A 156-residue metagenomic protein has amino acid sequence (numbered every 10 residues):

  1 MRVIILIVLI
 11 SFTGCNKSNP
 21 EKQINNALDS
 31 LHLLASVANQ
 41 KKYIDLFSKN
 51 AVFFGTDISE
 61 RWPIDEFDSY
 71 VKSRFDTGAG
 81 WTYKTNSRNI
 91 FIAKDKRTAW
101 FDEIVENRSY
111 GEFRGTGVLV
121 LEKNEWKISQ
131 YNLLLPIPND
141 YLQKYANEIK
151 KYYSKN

Functional and structural regions predicted by a protein language model:
V3-T13: Sec-dependent N-terminal signal peptides
S11-K41, D45, R97, N147-N156: Short, low-complexity N-terminal intrinsically disordered segments enriched in polar/charged residues
L31, K42-I44, A51, F67 (+2 more regions): Hydrophobic pocket/interface hotspot
F47-S48, D57, S87, E103-N107 (+2 more regions): A mature extracytoplasmic/lumenal domain signature
A51-W62, R74-G80: A short gly/proline-enriched turn/hairpin at secondary-structure junctions
E66-E112: Surface-exposed, charged secondary-structure patches
N107-I137: A contiguous, mid-protein "functional segment" used to position or interact with cofactors/ions or partner subunits
E122, Q130-N156: Low-complexity, intrinsically disordered terminal/linker segments enriched in charged and Gly/Pro repeats
